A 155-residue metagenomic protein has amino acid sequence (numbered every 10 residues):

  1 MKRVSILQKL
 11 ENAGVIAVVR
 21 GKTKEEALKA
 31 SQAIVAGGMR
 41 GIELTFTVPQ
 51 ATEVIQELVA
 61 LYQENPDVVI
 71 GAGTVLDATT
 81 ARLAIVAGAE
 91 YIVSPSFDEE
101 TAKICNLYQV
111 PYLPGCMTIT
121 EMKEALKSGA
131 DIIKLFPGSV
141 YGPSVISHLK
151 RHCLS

Functional and structural regions predicted by a protein language model:
M1-A87, L107, K127: Conserved N-terminal beta1-alpha1 strand-loop-helix module at the mouth
M1-K2, M117, Y141-S144: Short, conserved clusters of charged catalytic residues that mark active-site and nucleotide-handling motifs
R20-K22, I70-A78, S94-F97, P114-I119 (+1 more regions): Glycine-rich beta-to-alpha transition loops that act as phosphate-gripper elements at the mouths of alpha/beta enzyme
S31, I55, A81, A102 (+2 more regions): Generic structural signal for well-ordered alpha-helices, preferentially at hydrophobic/aromatic core positions
T79-E121, A125: Hydrophobic, well-structured mid-protein blocks that either form specific transmembrane helices
D98-E100, L126-K127, D131-S155: Active-site/ligand-binding-proximal alpha/beta "capping" segment
